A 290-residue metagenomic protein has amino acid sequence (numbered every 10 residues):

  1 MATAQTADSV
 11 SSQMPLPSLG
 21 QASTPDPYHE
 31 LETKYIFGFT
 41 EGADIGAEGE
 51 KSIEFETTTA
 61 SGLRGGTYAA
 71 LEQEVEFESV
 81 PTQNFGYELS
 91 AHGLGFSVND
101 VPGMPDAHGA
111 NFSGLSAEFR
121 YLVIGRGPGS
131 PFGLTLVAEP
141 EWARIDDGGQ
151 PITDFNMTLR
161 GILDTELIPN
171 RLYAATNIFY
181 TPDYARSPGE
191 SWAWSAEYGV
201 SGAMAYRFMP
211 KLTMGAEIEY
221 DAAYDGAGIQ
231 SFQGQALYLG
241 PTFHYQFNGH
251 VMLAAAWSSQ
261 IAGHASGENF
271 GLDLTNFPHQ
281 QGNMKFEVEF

Functional and structural regions predicted by a protein language model:
A4-F290: Transmembrane beta-barrel domains of Gram-negative outer membranes and organellar outer membranes
